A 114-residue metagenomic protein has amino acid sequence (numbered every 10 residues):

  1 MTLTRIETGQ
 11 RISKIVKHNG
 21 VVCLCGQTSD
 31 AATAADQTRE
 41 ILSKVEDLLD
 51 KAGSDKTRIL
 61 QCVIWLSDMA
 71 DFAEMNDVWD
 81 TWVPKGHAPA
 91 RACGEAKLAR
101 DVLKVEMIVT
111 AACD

Functional and structural regions predicted by a protein language model:
M1-L60, L66-D114: N-terminal presequence-like segments and the immediate start of the first folded domain
